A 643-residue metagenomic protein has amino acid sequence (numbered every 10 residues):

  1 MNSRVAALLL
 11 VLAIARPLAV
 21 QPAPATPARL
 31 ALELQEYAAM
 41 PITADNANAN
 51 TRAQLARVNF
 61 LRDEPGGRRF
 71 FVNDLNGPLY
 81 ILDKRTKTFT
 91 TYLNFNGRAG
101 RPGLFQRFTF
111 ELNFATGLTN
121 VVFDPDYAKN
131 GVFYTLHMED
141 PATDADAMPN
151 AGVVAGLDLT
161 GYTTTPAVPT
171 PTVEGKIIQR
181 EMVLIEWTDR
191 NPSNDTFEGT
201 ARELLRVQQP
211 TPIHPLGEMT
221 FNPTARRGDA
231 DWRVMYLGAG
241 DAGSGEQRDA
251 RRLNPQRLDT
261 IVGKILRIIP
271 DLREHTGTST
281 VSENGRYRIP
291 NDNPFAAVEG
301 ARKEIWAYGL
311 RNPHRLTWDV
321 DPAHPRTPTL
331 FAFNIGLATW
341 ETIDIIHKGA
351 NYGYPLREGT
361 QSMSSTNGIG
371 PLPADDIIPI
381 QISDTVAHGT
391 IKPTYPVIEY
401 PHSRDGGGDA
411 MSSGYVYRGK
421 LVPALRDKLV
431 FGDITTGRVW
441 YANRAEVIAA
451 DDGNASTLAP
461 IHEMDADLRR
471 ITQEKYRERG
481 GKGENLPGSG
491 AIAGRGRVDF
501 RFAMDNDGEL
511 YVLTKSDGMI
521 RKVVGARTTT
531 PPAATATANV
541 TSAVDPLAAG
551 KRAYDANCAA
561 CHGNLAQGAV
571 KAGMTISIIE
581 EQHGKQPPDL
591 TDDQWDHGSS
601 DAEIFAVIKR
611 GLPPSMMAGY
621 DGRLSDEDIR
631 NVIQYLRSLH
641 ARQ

Functional and structural regions predicted by a protein language model:
A23-R29, A56, G103-L112, T116-L118 (+5 more regions): Beta-propeller domain segments
M40-G77, G408-Y415: Beta-strand-rich domains and repeat architectures in extracellular enzymes and scaffolds, especially beta-propellers
N59-R62, V122, T220, T317 (+2 more regions): Conserved beta-strand position repeated across blades of beta-propeller domains
F70-G97, N191-D195: Beta-propeller domains
G117, P313, A560, T575-L639: Extracytoplasmic electron-transfer domains, predominantly the class I c-type cytochrome c fold
R302, T529-Y554, A569-V570, Q643: Electrostatic cytochrome c docking/interface patches
A307, V544-Q567, M574-E580, I604: Sequence/structural segment immediately N-terminal to covalent heme-attachment motifs in c-type and related
F500-P531: Blade-level signature of beta-propeller repeat domains, shared across WD40, Kelch, NHL, RCC1 and BNR/Asp-box propellers
